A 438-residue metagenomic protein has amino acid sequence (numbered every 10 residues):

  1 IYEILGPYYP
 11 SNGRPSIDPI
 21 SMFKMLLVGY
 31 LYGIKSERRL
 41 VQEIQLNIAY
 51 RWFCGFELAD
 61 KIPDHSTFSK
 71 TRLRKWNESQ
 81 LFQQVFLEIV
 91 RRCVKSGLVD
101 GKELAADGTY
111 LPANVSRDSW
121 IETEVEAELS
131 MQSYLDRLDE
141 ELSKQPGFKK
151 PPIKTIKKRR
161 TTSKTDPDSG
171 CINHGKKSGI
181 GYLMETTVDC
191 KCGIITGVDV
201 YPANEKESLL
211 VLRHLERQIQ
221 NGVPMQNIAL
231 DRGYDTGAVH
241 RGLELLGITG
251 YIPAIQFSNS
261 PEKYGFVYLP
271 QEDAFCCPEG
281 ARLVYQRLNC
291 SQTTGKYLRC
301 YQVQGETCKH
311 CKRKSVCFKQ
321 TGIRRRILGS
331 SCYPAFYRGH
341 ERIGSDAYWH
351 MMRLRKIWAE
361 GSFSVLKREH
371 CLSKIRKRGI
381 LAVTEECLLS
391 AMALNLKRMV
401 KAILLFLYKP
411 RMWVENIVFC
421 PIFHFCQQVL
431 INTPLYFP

Functional and structural regions predicted by a protein language model:
I1, Y30-G33, I48-W52: Short alpha-helix boundary/capping elements
I1-L27, S331: Basic, short loop/linker segments at the boundary and entry of helix-turn-helix/winged-helix-like folds
L5, V41, W52: A detector of single, family-specific signature residues that are central to catalytic or substrate-handling motifs
P7-S11, L31, Y50, R74: General structural signal for alpha-helix termini and helix-helix connectors
I20-L31, K35, L40: N-terminal catalytic cores of NTP/NDP-binding nucleotidyl/phosphoryl-transfer enzymes
G33-L46, F56-P438: Anion-binding and metal-coordination hotspots
